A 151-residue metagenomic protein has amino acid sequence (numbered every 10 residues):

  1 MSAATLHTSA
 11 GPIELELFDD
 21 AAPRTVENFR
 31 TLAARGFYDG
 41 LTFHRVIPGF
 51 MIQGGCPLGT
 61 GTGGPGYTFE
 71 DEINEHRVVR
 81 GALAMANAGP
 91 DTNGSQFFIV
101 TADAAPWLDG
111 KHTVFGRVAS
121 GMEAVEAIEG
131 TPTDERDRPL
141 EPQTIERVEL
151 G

Functional and structural regions predicted by a protein language model:
M1-G151: Cyclophilin-like peptidyl-prolyl cis-trans isomerases
